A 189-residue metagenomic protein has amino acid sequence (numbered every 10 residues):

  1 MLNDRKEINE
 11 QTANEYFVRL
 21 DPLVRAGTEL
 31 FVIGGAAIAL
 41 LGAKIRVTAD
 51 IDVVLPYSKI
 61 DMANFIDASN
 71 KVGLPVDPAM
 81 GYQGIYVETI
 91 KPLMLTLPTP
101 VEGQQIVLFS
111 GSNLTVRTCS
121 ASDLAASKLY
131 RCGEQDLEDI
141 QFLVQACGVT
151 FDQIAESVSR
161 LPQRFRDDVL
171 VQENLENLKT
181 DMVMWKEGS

Functional and structural regions predicted by a protein language model:
M1-S189: Compositionally biased terminal segments of proteins
